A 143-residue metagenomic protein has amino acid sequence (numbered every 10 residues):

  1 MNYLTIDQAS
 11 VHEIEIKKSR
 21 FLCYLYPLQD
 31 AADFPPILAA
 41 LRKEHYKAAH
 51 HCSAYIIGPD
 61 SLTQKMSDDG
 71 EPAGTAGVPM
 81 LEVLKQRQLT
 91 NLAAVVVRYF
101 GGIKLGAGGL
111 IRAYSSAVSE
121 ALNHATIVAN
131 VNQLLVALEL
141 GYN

Functional and structural regions predicted by a protein language model:
M1-T75: C-terminal regulatory domains involved in ligand/effector binding and gene-expression control
H12-I16, H124-A129: Short, flexible, solvent-exposed loop/turn segments with mixed acidic/basic and small polar residues
D30-A31, G141-N143: Helix N-cap motif at beta-to-alpha junctions
A73-K85, V97, L110-Y114: Conserved mixed alpha/beta catalytic, RNA-binding, or beta-rich assembly cores of soluble enzyme, regulatory
T90-F100: Glycine- and acidic-rich phosphate- and metal-coordinating loops
A113, A117-A125: Stable alpha-helical structural segments in soluble proteins, enriched in small hydrophobic residues
V128-Y142: Short glycine-/aliphatic-rich beta-strand segments at the starts of folded cytosolic domains
